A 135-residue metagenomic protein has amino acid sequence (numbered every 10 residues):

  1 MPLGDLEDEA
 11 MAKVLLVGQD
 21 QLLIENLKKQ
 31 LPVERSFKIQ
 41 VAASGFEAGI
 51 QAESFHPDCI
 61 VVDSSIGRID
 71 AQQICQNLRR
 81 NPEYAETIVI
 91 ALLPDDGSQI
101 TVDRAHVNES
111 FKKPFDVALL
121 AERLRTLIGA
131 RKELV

Functional and structural regions predicted by a protein language model:
P2, E7-E9, R131-V135: CheY-like receiver
Q21-Q40: Two-component/phosphorelay signaling modules centered on CheY-like receiver
A43-C59: Acidic, metal-coordinating helix/loop segments flanking the phosphotransfer/catalytic sites of two-component signaling
H56-D58, E83-V89: His-Asp phosphorelay/catalytic-motif detector in bacterial-type signaling
V62-L78: Conserved phosphotransfer microenvironments
Q73, L93-K113, A118: Alpha4 helix (beta4-alpha4-beta5 surface) of REC/receiver domains from two-component response regulators
F115-I128: C-terminal output helix
